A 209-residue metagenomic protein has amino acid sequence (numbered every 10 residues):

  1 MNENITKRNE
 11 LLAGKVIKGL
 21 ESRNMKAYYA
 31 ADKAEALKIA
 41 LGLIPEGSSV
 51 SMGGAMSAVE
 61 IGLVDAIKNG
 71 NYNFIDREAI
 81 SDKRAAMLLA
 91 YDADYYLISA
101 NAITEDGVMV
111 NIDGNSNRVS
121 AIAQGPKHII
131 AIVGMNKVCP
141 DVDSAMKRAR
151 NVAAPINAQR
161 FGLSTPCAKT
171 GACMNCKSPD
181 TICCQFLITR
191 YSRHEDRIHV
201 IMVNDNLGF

Functional and structural regions predicted by a protein language model:
M1-N9: Glycine- and acidic-residue-enriched helix-capping/strand-helix junction motifs
E3, M25-A27, M135: Short, flexible active-site loop motifs that bind/organize anionic cofactors or intermediates
N9-Y96: N-terminal active-site beta-alpha-beta segment that forms phosphate/nucleotide-binding and substrate-recognition loops
Y91-F209: Conserved phosphate- and dinucleotide-binding cores of soluble alpha/beta proteins, encompassing both enzyme active
